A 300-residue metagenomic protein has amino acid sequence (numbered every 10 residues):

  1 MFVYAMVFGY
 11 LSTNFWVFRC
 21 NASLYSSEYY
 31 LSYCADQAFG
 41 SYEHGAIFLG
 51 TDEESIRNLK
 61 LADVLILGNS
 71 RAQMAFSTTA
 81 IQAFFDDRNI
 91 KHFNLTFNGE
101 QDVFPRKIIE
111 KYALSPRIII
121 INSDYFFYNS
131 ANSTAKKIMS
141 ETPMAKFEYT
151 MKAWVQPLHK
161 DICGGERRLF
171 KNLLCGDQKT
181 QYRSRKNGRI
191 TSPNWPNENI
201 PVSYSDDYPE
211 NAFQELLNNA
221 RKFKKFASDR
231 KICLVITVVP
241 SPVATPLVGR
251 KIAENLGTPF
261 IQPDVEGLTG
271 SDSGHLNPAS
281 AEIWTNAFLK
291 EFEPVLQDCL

Functional and structural regions predicted by a protein language model:
M1-D63: N-terminal secretory targeting modules
K60-T150: Membrane-embedded segments
I66-R71, N94-F97, D206-Q214, V235-V239 (+1 more regions): Second-shell loop/turn segments in exported
N98-V103, V238-P246: Acidic-and-aromatic substrate-binding clefts and catalytic sites of carbohydrate-active enzymes
S123, N132-K231: Secreted/periplasmic serine-hydrolase-like ester/acetyl group-modifying domain
C233-T237, T245-T269, A287, E293-V295: Extracellular serine-dependent O-acyl
G270-L300: Histidine-centered active-site loop/cap adjacent to the catalytic His in serine esterases/O-acetyl transfer systems
